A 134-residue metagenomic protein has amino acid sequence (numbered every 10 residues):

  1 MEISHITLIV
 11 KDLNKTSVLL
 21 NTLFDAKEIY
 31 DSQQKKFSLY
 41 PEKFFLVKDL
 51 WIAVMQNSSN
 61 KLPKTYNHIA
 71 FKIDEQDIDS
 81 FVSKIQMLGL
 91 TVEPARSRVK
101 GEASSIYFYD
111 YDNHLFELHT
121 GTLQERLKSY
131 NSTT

Functional and structural regions predicted by a protein language model:
M1-S17, I69, Q124-T134: N-terminal beta-strand motif that seeds the catalytic metal site of vicinal oxygen chelate
I3-K11, K43-F44, N60-K84, S104-Y109: Vicinal oxygen chelate
L8-W51: Core segments of cupin and vicinal oxygen chelate
V18, T22, D79-M87: Replace "anionic and nucleotidyl ligands
I29-Y30, A53, T91-A95: A short linear hydrophobic-aromatic micro-motif
Q34-F37, N60-K61, S97-G101: A short beta-turn/loop motif at secondary-structure boundaries
S83, M87-T134: Vicinal oxygen chelate
